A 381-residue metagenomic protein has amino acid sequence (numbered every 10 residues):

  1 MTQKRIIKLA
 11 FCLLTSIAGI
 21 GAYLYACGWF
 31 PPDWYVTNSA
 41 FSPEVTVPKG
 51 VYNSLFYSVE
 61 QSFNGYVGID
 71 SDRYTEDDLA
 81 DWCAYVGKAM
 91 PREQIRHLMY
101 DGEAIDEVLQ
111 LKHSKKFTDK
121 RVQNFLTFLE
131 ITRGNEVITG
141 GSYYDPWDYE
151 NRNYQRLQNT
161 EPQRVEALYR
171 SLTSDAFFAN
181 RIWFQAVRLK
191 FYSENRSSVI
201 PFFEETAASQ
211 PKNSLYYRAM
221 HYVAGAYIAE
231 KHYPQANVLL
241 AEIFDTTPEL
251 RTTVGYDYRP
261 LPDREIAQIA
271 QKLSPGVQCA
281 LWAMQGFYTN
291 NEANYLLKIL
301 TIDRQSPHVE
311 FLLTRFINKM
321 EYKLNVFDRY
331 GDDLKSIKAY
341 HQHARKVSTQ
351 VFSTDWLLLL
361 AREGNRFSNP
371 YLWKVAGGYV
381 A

Functional and structural regions predicted by a protein language model:
T2-A10: Bacterial N-terminal signal peptides that target proteins for export
A10-G19: Bacterial N-terminal signal peptides
A22-R188, S193-A381: Extracytoplasmic/secretory-pathway proteins
